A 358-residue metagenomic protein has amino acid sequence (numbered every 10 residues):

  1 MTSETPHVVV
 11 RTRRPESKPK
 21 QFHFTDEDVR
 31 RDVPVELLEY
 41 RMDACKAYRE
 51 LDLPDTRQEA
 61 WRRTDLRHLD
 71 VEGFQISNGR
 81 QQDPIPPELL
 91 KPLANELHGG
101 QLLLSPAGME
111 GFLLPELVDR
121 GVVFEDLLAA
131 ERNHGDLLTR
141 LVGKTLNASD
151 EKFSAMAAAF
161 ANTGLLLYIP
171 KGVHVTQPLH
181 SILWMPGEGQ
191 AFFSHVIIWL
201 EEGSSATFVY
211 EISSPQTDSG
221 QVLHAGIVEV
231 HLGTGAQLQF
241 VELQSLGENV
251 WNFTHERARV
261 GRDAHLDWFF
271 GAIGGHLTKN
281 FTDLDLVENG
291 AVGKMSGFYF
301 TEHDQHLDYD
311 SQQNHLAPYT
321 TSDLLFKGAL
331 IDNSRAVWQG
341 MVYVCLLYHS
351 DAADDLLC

Functional and structural regions predicted by a protein language model:
M1-S194, E202-G203, Y210-I212, L346: N-terminal leader/transition segments
E4, E116-S350: Conserved beta-strand/loop scaffold segments within soluble protein domains that form the structured core and edges
A47, K294, D355-L356: Short alpha-helical scaffold segments that flank and stabilize functional sites
I76-S77, M341, A353: Short alpha-helix boundary/capping motifs
Y348-C358: Single conserved hydrophobic/aromatic residue that forms the stacking wall/gate of nucleotide- or nucleobase-binding
